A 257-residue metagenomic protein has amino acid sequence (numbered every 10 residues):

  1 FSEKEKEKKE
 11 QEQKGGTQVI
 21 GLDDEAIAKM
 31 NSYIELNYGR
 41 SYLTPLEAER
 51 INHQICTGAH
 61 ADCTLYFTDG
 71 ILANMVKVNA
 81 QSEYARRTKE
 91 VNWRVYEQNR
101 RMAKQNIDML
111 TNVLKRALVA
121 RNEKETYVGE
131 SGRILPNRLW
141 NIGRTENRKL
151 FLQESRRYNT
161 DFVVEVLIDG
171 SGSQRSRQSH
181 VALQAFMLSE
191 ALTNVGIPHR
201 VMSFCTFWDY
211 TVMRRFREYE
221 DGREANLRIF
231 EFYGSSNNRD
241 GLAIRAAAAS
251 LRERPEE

Functional and structural regions predicted by a protein language model:
F1-R116, A120, T126-S131, R138-L139: Extended non-core architectural segments that shape protein topology and connectivity
I20, S41, S171, R175-S179 (+1 more regions): Short, charged/polar micro-motifs that form catalytic or ligand-binding hotspots
T111, K115, E154, F162-V163: Eukaryotic charge-rich
K124-I134, L192, R245, A249-R254: A structural signal for the main folded, soluble domain(s) of proteins
W140-N141, R156-E218: Von Willebrand factor
E146-E154, E231, A246: Active-site-adjacent structural elements in folded domains
E154-R157, L251-R252: Replace "in large, NTP-powered and nucleic-acid-processing enzymes" with "in large, NTP-powered factors and other
V212-M213, R217-E256: Von Willebrand factor
